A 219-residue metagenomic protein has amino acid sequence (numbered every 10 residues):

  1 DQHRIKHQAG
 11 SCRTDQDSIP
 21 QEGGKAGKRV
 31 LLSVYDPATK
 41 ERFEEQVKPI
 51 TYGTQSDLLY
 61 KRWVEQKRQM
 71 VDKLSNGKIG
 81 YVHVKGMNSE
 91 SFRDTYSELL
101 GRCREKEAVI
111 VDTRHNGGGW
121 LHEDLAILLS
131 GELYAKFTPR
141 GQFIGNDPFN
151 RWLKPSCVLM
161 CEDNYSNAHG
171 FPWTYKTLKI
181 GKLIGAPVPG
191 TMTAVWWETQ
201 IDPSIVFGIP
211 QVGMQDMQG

Functional and structural regions predicted by a protein language model:
D1-H3: A structural signal for short beta-strand/turn segments enriched in small hydrophobics and glycine
Q8-S11, D15-I205, V212-G213: Cleft-lining beta-strand/loop regions that shape enzyme active-site pockets
G213-G219: Amphipathic beta-strand/beta-sheet edge segments enriched in Tyr/Trp
